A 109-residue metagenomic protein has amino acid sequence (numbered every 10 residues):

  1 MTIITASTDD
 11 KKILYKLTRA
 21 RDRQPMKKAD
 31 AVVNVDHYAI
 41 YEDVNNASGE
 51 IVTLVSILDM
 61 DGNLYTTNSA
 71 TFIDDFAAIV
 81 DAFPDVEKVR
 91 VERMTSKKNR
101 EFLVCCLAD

Functional and structural regions predicted by a protein language model:
M1-M60, K98-N99, C105-D109: OB-fold ssDNA-binding interfaces and closely related basic DNA-contact patches used across DNA replication/repair
K28-D30, D74-E92: Short nucleic-acid-contacting surface segments enriched for D/E, G, S/T with interspersed K/R
L64-N68: A short macromolecule-binding patch
S69-I73: Short linear interaction motifs
E92-K98: Short, exposed beta-strand-loop hairpins at the edges of beta-sheets in extracellular/periplasmic proteins
